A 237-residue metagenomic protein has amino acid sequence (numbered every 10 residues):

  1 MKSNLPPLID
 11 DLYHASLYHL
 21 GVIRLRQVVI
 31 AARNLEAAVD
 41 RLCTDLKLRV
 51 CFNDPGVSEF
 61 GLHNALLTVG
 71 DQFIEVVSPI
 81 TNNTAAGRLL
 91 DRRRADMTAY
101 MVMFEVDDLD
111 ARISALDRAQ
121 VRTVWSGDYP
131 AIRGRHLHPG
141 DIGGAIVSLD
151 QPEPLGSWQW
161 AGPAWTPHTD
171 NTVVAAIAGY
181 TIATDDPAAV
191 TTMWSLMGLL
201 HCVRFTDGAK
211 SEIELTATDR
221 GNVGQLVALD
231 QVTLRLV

Functional and structural regions predicted by a protein language model:
S3-L12, L17-Y18, E75, I113-G179 (+1 more regions): Vicinal oxygen chelate
S16-D71, S78-T81: An N-terminus-focused feature that recognizes amino-terminal "leader" regions
R24-R33, A65-G70, R88-R112, L137 (+2 more regions): Vicinal oxygen chelate
L35-R49, A111-A119, D186-G198: Amphipathic alpha-helical segments
D54-G56, L62-N64, A86-R92, T123-S126 (+1 more regions): Catalytic micro-motifs at enzyme active sites that drive phosphoryl/nucleotidyl and oxygen chemistry
V77-P79, A86-L89, S114: Short, conserved acidic/polar surface loops in the N-terminal third of protein domains
S78-I80, M103-V106, Q120: Generic hydrophobic/packing signal
